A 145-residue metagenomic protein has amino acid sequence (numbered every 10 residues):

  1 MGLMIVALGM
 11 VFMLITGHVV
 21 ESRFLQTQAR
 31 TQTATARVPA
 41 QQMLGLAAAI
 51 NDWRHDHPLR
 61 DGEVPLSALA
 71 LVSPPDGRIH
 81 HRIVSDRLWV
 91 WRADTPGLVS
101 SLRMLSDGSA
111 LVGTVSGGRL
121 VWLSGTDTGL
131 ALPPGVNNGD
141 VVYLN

Functional and structural regions predicted by a protein language model:
M1, D61-G62, G135-G139: Glycine-centered flexibility motif
M1-R23: N-terminal single-pass transmembrane signal-anchor helix
G9-M13, Q28, W53-L59: Generic detector of short, locally flexible boundary/turn motifs and exposed helical patches
T16-Q41: Aliphatic-rich helix starts adjacent to a transmembrane/signal segment
A36-R60: N-terminal alpha-helical signal peptides/signal-anchor transmembrane segments
A49, S85-R87, G118: Acidic, low-complexity intrinsically disordered regions
H55-A110: Extracellular/periplasmic head regions of type IV pilus-like filament subunits
R92-N145: Short, surface-exposed interaction loops/tails
